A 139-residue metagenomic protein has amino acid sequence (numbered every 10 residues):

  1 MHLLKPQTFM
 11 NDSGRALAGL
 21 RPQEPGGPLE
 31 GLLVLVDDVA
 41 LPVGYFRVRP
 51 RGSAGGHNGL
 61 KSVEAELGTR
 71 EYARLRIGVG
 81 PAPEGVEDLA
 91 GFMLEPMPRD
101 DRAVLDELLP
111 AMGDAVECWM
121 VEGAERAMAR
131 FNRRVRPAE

Functional and structural regions predicted by a protein language model:
M1-A54, K61-R76, A82-D88, E95 (+1 more regions): Nucleotide and nucleotide-moiety/phosphate-recognizing core
